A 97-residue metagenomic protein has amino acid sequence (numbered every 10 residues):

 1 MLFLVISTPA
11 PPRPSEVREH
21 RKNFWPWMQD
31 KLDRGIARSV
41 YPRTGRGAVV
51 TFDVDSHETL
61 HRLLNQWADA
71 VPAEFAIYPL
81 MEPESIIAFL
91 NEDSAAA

Functional and structural regions predicted by a protein language model:
M1-A97: Conserved, structured core segments of small domains
